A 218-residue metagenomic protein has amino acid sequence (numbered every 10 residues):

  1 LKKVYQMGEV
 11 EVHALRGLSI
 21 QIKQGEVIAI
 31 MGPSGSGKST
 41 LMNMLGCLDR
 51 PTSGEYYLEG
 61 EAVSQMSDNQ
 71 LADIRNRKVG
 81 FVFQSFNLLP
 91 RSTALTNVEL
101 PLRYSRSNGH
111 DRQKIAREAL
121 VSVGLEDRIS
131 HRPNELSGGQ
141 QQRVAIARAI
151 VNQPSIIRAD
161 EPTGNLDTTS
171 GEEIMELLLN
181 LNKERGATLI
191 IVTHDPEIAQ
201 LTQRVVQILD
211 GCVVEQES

Functional and structural regions predicted by a protein language model:
L1-L209: ABC family nucleotide-binding domain
Q65, Q216-S218: Short amphipathic beta-strand/extended segments with alternating polar/hydrophobic composition
D210-Q216: Conserved switch/coupling elements of ABC/ABC-like ATPase nucleotide-binding domains
